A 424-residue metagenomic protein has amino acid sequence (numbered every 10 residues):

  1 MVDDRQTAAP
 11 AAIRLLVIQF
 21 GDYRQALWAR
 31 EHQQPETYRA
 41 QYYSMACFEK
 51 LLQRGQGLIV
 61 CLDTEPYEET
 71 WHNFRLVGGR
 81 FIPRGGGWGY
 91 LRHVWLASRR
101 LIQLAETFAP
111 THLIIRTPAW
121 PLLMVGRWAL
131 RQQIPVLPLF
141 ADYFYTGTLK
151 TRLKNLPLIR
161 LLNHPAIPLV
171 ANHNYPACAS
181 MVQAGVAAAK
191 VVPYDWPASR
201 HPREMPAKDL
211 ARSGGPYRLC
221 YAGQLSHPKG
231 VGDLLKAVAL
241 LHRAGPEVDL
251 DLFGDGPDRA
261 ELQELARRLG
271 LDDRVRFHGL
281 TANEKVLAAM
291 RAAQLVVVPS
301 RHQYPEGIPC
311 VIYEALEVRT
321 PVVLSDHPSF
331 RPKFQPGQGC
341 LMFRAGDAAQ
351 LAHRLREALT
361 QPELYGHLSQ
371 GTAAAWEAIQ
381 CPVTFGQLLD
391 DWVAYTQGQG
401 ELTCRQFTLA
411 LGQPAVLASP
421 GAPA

Functional and structural regions predicted by a protein language model:
I18, L210-K229, L235-V238, D251: Conserved donor-binding/catalytic core segment of Leloir-type glycosyltransferases
R54, E363-V416: A charged, aromatic-enriched C-terminal amphipathic alpha-helix characteristic of glycosyltransferases across folds
I134-L153, P165-L169: A short, histidine- and acid-enriched strand-loop-helix "catalytic/donor-clamping" loop that lines the nucleotide-sugar
P165-G214: Donor nucleotide-sugar binding/catalytic pocket of nucleotide-sugar-dependent glycosyltransferases
Q263-T281: Nucleotide-activated donor-binding/catalytic signature segment of Leloir-type glycosyltransferases, i.e., the conserved
R291-P305, T320: Acidic donor-binding loop of glycosyltransferase active sites
E317, P321-L324: Short hydrophobic beta-strand element within catalytic cores of glycosyltransferases and related nucleotide-activated
P336-G337, L341-A348, E357-E363: Conserved acidic donor-binding segment of nucleotide-sugar-dependent glycosyltransferases
